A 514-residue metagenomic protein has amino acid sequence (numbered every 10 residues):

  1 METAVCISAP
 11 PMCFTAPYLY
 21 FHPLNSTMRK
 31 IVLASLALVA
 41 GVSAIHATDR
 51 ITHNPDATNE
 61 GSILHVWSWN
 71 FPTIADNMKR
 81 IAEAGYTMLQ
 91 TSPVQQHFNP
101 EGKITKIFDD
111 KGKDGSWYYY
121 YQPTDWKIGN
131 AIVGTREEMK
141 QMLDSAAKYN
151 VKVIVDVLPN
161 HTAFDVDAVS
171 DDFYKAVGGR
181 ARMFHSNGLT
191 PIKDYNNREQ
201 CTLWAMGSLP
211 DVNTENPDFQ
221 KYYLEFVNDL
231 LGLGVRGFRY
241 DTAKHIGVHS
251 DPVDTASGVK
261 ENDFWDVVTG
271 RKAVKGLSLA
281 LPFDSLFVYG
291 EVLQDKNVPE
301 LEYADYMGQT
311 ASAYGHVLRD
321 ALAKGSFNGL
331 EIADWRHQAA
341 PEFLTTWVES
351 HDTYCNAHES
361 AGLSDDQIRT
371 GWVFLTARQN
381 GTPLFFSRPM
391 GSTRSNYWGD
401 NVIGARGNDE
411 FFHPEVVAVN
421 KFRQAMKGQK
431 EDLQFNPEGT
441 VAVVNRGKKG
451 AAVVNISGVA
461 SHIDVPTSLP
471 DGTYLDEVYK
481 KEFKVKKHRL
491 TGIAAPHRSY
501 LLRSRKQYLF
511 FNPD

Functional and structural regions predicted by a protein language model:
F14, Y18-F21: Aromatic (phenylalanine/tyrosine) cluster motif
N25-I31: Positively charged n-region of N-terminal signal peptides that target proteins for export
I31-A40: Sec-dependent N-terminal signal peptides
S43-H46: Sec/Tat signal peptide C-region and signal peptidase I cleavage site
T48-E60, D76-A82, P93-Y121, L143-V155 (+5 more regions): Active-site-proximal helices and loops of the catalytic beta/alpha 8
A57-G61, H97-M139, G179-P210: Aromatic- and acidic-residue-enriched carbohydrate-binding clefts of CAZyme catalytic domains
L64-F71, L209-Q220: Active-site mouth loops of central-metabolism enzymes
